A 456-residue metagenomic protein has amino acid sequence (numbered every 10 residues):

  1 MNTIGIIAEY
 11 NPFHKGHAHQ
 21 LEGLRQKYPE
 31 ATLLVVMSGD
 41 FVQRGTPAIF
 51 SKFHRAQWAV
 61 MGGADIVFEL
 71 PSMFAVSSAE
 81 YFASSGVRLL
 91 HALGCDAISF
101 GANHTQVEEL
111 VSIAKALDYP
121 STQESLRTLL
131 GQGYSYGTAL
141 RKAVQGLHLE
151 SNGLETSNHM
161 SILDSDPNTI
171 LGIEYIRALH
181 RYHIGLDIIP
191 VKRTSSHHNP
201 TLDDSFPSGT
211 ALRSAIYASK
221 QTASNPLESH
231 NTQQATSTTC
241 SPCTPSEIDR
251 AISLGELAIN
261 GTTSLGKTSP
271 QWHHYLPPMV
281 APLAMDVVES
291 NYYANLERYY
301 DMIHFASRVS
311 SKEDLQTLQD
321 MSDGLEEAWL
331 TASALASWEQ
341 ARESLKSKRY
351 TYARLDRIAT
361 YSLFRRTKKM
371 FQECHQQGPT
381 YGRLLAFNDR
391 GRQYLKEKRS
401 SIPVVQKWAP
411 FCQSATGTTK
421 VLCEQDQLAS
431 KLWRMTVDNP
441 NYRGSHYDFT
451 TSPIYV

Functional and structural regions predicted by a protein language model:
M1-R55: N-terminal catalytic cores of NTP/NDP-binding nucleotidyl/phosphoryl-transfer enzymes
A8, V42-Q43, A59, M73-F74 (+1 more regions): Short, contiguous strand/loop micro-motifs
R25, A56-V60, R177-H180, R213: Class I S-adenosyl-L-methionine
Q26, V60, V87-H91: Non-catalytic positions within long, well-ordered alpha-helices that form the structural scaffold/packing of enzyme
A31, D65, D96: Short acidic/polar active-site loop segments enriched in Thr and Asp
Q57-P71: A glycine-rich helix N-cap at a beta->alpha junction
E69-V456: Active-site cores that bind ATP or allylic diphosphates and position pyrophosphate for catalysis
